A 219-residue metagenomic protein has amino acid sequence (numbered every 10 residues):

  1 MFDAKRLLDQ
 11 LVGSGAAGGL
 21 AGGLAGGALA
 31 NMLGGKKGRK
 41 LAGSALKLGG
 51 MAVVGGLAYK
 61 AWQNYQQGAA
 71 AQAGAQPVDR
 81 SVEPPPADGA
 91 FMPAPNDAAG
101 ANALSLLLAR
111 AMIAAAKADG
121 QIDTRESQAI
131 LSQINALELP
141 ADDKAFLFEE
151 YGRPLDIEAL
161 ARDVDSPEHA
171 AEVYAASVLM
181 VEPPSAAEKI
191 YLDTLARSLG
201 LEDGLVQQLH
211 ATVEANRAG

Functional and structural regions predicted by a protein language model:
F2-R110, E126-G219: Small-residue-enriched hydrophobic alpha-helices in membranes
I113-A115: Primarily EF-hand calcium-binding motifs
